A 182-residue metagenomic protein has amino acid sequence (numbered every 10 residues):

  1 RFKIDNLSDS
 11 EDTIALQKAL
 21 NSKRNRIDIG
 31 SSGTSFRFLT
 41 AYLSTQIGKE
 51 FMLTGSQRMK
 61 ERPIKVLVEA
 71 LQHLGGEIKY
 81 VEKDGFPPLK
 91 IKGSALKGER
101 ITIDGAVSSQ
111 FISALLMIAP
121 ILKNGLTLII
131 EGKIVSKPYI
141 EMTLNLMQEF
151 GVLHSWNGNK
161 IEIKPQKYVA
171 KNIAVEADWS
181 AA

Functional and structural regions predicted by a protein language model:
R1-A182: Structural preference for solvent-exposed beta-strand-turn elements and adjacent flexible terminal/loop segments within
